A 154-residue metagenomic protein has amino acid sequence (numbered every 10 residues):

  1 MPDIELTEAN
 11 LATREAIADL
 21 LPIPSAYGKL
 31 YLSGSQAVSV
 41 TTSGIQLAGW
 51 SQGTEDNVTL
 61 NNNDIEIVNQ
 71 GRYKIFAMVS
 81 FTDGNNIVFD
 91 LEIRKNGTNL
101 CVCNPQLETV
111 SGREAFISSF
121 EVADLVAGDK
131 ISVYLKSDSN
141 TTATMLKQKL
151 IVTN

Functional and structural regions predicted by a protein language model:
D3-I4, G71: Beta-rich interaction/scaffold domains
I4-E5, S25: Generic extreme N-terminus detector
E5-T7, A16, L20, L30-Y31 (+4 more regions): Beta-strand-rich, repetitive solenoid scaffolds
T7, S51, I65, T109-S111 (+1 more regions): Residue-level detector of functional hotspots within protein domains
E8-D19, T98, V126-A127: Polar/charged alpha-helical tracts
L11, E15-I87, F120, N140-N154: Terminal (often C-terminal
L60, K74-D129, Y134-M145: Terminal beta-strand-rich extracellular "head" domains that mediate receptor/glycan or other ligand binding
